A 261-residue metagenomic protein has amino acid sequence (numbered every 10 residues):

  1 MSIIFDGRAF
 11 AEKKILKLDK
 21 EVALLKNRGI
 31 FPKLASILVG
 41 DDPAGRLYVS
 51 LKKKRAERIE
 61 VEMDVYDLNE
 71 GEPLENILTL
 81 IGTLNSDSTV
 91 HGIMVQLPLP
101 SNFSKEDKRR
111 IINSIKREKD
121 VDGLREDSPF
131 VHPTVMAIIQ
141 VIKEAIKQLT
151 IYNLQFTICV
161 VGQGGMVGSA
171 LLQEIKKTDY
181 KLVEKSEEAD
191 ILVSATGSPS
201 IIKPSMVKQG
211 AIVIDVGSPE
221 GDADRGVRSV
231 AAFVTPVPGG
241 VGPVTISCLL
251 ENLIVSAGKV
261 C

Functional and structural regions predicted by a protein language model:
M1-I30: Positively charged, low-complexity intrinsically disordered leader regions
P32-G40: Short beta-strand segments enriched in small/hydrophobic residues
V39, A44-L51, H132-Y152, T157-V216 (+1 more regions): Glycine-rich phosphate/diphosphate-binding loop of Rossmann-like nucleotide-binding domains
A56-E70, K181-V183: Short beta-strand elements in bilobed, periplasmic/extracellular small-molecule ligand-binding domains
N76-S88: Short, well-structured alpha-helical segments in soluble
T89-V90, A189: Short, high-confidence coil segments that cap the C-terminus of an alpha-helix and link into the following beta-strand
G92-K147, S200: Anion-binding alpha/beta catalytic cores of soluble intermediary-metabolism enzymes, centered on
I111-D120, I214-V260: Rossmann-fold NAD(P)-binding glycine/threonine-rich loop
